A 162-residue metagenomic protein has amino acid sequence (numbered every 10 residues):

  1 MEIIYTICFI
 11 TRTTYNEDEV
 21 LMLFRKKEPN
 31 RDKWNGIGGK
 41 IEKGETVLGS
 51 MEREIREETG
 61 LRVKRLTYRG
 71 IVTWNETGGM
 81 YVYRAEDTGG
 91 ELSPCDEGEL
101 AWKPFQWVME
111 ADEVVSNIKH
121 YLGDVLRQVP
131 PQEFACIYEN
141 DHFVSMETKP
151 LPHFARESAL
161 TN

Functional and structural regions predicted by a protein language model:
M1-V20: Conserved N-terminal beta-strand and adjoining loop/helix that marks the start of the Nudix/MutT-like hydrolase domain
I7-F9, M22, M80-R84, W102: Conserved hydrophobic/aromatic beta-strand scaffold that supports enzyme active sites
N16-E17, G89-S93: Short helix-loop capping/hinge motifs at secondary-structure junctions, enriched in acidic/polar residues
D18-E57, I71-T73, F134, E139 (+1 more regions): Conserved Nudix-box catalytic region and its N-terminal flanking loop in Nudix hydrolases and closely related
G60-E91, F105-W107: Active-site segment of metal-dependent pyrophosphate-handling enzymes, primarily the Nudix hydrolase catalytic core
S93-V125, H142-F154: NUDIX/MutT-family hydrolases
L126-F134: Short helix-capping/linker segments at secondary-structure and domain boundaries
